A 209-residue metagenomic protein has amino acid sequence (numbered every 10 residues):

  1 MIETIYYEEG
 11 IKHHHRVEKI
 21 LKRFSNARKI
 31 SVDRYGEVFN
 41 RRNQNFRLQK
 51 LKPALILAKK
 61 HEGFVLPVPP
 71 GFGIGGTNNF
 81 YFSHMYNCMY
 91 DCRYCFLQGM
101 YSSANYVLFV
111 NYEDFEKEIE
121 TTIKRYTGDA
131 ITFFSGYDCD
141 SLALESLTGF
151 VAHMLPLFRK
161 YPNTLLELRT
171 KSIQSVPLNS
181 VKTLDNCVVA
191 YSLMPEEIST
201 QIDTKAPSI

Functional and structural regions predicted by a protein language model:
M1-G36, R47: A short N-terminal interaction module
Y6, K29-S31, Y81, F134-G136 (+1 more regions): A structural signal for short, well-ordered beta-strand segments and their strand-loop junctions that often border
E9, K60, M85, D138 (+1 more regions): Fold-independent oxyanion-binding glycine-rich loops and adjacent beta-strand/coil segments at enzyme active sites
K12, N87, L142: Glycine-/small-residue-rich active-site loops that bind phosphorylated ligands and cofactors
Y35-H84, G99-L108: N-terminal [4Fe-4S]-dependent radical SAM core
C88-C95: Short cysteine clusters
G99-A130: Conserved alpha-helical substructure of the radical SAM core
I119-I209: Conserved AdoMet/S-adenosylmethionine-binding subsite of the radical SAM
